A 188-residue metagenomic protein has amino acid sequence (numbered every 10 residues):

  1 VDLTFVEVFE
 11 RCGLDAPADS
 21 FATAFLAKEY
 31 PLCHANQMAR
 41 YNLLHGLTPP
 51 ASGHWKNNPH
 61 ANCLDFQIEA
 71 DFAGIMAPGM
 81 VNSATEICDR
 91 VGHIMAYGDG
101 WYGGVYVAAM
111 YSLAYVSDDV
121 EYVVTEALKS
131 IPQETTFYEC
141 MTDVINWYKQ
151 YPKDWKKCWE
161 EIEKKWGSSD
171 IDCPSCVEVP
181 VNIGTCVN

Functional and structural regions predicted by a protein language model:
V1, N62-I68, G100, V179: Conserved phosphate/anionic-ligand binding catalytic regions in large, soluble enzymes, centered on
V1, S83-A84: Substrate-binding groove/exosite segments of carbohydrate-active enzymes
V1-L64: Acidic catalytic motifs of isoprenoid enzymes
L3, E7, D65-E69, V105 (+1 more regions): Residues on a specific face of well-ordered alpha-helices
R11-D15, A77-N82: Substrate-binding/catalytic groove segments of enzymes that remodel or degrade extracellular structural polymers
A39-A61, A70-V81, D89-I94, A108-N188: Accessory "access/gating" subregions that flank catalytic or transport cores
Y97: Conserved, well-structured beta-alpha core segment at the onset of a catalytic domain
